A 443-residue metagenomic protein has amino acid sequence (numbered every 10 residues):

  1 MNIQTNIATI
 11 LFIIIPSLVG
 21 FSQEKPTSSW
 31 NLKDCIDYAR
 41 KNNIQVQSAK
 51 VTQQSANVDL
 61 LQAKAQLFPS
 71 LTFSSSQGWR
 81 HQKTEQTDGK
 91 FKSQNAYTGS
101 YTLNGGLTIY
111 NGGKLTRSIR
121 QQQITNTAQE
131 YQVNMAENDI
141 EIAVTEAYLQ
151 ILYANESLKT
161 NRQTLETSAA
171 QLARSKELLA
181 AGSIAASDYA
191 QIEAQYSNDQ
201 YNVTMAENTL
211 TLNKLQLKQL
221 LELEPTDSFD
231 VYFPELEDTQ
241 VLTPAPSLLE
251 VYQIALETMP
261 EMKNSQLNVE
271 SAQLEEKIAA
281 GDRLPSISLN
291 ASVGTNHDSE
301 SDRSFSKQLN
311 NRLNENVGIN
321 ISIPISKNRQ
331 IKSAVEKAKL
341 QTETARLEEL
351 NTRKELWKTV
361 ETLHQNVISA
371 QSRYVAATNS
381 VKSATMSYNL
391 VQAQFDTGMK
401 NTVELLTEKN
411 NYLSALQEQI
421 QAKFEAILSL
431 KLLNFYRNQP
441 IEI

Functional and structural regions predicted by a protein language model:
M1-A8: Bacterial N-terminal signal peptides that target proteins for export
T9-S17: Bacterial N-terminal signal peptides
S22-T72, S76, P225, V231-E270 (+2 more regions): Bacterial Sec-pathway N-terminal export signals of envelope proteins
E24-A147, I287, A291, R329-K332 (+1 more regions): Short flexible linkers and secondary-structure junctions
E24-S28, S74-L107, P234-P244, K277 (+3 more regions): Small/polar, glycine/serine/threonine/aspartate-rich low-complexity segments that form flexible
Q47-V51, K64-A65, N95, I109-E137 (+5 more regions): Sec/SRP-type N-terminal targeting helices
V51, A65, N198-L223, V381-Q439: Short segments within alpha-helical structural elements
V58, D139-I254, N366, A370 (+1 more regions): Periplasmic alpha-helical coiled-coil/stalk elements that build and connect Gram-negative outer-membrane
